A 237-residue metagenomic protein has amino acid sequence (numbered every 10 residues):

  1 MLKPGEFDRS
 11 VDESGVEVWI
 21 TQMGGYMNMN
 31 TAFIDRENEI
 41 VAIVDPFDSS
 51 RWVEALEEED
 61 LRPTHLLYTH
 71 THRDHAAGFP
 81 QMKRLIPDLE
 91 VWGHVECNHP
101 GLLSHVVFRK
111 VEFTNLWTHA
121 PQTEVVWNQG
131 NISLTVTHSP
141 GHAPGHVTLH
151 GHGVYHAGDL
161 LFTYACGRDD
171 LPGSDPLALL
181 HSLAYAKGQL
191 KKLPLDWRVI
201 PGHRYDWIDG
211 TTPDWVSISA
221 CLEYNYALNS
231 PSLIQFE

Functional and structural regions predicted by a protein language model:
P4-E59, T148-G158: Conserved beta-strand hairpin/beta-sheet module of binuclear metal-dependent hydrolase folds, prominently
S14-I20, T123-E124, I132-T135: Short, hydrophobic/aromatic-rich segments at coil-to-beta transitions
G24-N28, H99-A120, Y164-A165, T212-E237: Active-site-proximal loop/helix segment associated with metal-binding centers of metalloenzymes
R36, E58-E59, L85, Q189-L193: Alpha-helix C-cap/termination motif
N38, D48, R73, C97 (+4 more regions): Short, glycine/acidic-enriched loop or turn micro-motifs at the edges of active sites
V41, D48-I132, Y224: Active-site HxH/HxHxD metal-binding segment of metal-dependent hydrolases
I43-D45, T64-H72, W92-H94, H138-G141 (+2 more regions): Active-site neighborhood of phospho(di)ester-bond hydrolases with catalytic His/Asp-centered motifs
S133-H138, A143-Q235: Metallo-beta-lactamase
